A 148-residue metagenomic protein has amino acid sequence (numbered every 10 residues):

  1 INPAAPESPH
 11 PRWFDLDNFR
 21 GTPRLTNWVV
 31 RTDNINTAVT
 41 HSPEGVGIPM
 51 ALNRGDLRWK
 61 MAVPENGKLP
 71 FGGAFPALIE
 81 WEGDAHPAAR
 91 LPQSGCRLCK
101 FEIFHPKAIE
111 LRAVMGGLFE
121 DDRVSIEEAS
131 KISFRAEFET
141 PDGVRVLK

Functional and structural regions predicted by a protein language model:
I1-K148: Glyoxalase I/VOC metalloenzyme domain signal
